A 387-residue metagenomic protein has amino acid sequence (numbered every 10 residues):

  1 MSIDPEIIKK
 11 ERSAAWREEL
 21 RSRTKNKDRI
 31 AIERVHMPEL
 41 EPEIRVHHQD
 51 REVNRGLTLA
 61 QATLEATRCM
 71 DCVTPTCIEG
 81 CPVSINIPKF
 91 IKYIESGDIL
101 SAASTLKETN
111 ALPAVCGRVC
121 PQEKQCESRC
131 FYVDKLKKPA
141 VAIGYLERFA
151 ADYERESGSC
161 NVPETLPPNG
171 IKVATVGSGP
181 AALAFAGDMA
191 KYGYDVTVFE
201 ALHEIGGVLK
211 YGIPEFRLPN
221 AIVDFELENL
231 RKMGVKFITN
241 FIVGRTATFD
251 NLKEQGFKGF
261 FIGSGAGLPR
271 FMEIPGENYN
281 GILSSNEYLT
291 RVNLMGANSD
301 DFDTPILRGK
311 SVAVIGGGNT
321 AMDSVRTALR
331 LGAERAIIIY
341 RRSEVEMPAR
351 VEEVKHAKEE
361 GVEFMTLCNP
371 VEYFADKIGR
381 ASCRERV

Functional and structural regions predicted by a protein language model:
M1-K172, N220, I262-S284, L289 (+2 more regions): Ferredoxin-type iron-sulfur electron-transfer modules and their immediate structural context
A62, V176, F199, G256-G265 (+1 more regions): Short hydrophobic core segments
N169-K172, N240, R308-V312, L367: Phosphate-coordination loops involved in phosphoryl transfer and adenosine-cofactor binding
I171-T197, T320-L329: N-terminal Rossmann-like FAD-binding beta1-loop-alpha1 element of flavoenzymes
A181, E204, G267, T320 (+1 more regions): Conserved Rossmann-like nucleotide-cofactor binding loop
Y194-K210, A336-V345: Glycine-rich FAD pyrophosphate-binding loop
P219-F271, S284-E287, V292-D303, R330-R384: A Rossmann-like FAD-binding core segment of flavoenzymes
I306-R342: Long hydrophobic segments that form regular secondary structure
